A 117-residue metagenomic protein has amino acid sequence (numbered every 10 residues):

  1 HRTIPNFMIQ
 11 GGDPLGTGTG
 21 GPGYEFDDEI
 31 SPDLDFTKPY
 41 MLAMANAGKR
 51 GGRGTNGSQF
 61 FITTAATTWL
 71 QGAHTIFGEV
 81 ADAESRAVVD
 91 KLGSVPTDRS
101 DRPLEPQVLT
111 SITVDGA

Functional and structural regions predicted by a protein language model:
H1-A117: Cyclophilin-like peptidyl-prolyl cis-trans isomerases
